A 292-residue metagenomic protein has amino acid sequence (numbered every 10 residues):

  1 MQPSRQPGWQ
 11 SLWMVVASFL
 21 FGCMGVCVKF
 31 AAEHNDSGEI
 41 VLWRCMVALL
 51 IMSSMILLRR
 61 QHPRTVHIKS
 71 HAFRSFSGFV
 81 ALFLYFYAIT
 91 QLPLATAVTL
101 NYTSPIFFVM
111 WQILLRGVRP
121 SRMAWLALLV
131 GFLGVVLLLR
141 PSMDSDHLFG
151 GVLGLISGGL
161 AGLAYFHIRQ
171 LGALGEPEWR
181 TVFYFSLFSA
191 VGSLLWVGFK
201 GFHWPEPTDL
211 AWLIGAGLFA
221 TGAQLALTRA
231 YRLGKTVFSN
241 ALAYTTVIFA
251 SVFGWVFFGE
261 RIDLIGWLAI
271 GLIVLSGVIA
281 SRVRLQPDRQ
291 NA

Functional and structural regions predicted by a protein language model:
M1-E39, S145-Q170, R289-A292: Glycine-/small-residue-enriched transmembrane alpha-helix faces in small-molecule transporters and effluxers
G8-A17, I56-F86, F149-S157, V197 (+1 more regions): Loop-to-transmembrane-helix transition segments
W9-Q10, H34-V80, L160-A164, F183-F199 (+1 more regions): Transmembrane alpha-helices of multi-pass small-molecule transport proteins
S18-V26, S53, S75, F79-F83 (+8 more regions): Hydrophobic/small/kink-forming positions within alpha-helical transmembrane segments of polytopic membrane proteins
M52, M143-P205, A292: Transmembrane alpha-helical segments that form core, pore/gating elements of small-molecule transporters/exporters
Y87, S104-L126, I248-W267: C-terminal transmembrane-helix exit sites in multi-pass transporters
A97-T103, G175-L187, Q224-W255: Helix-helix packing/entry segments at the starts of transmembrane helices
M123-R140, I265-R284: Hydrophobic transmembrane alpha-helices of multi-pass small-molecule transport proteins
